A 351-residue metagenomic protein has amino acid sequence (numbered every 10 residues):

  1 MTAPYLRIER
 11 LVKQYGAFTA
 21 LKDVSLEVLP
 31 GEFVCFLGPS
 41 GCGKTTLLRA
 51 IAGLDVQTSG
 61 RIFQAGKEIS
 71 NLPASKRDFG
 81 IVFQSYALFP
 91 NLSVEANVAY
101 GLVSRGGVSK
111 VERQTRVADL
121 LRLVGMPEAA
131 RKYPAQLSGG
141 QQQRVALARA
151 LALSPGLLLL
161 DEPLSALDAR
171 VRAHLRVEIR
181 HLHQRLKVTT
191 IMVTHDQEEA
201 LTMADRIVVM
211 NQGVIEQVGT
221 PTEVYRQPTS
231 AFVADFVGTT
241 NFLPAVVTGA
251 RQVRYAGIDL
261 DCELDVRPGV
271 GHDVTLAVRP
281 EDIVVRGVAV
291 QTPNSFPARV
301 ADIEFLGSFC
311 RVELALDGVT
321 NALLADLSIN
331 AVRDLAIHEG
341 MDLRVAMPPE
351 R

Functional and structural regions predicted by a protein language model:
F33, A74-G80, Q84-F232: ABC ATPase nucleotide-binding domains
L37-P39: The feature captures the beta-strand-to-loop junction immediately N-terminal to the Walker
A52: Helix-to-loop junction immediately C-terminal to a conserved catalytic motif
T58-R61, E95, Q212, P244: Conserved coupling/switch loops of ABC nucleotide-binding domains, chiefly the family-specific signature
G60-E68: Conserved ABC transporter NBD signature motif
T240, A250-R351: Non-catalytic connector elements of ABC transporters
